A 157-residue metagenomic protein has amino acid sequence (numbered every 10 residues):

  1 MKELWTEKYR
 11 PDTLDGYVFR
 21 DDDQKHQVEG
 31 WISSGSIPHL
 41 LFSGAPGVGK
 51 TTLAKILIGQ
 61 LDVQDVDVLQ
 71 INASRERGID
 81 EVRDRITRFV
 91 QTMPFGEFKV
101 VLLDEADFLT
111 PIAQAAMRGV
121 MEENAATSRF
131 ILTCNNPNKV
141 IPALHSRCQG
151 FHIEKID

Functional and structural regions predicted by a protein language model:
M1-D157: P-loop/Walker A NTP-binding region and its immediately flanking N-terminal helices in P-loop NTPase folds
